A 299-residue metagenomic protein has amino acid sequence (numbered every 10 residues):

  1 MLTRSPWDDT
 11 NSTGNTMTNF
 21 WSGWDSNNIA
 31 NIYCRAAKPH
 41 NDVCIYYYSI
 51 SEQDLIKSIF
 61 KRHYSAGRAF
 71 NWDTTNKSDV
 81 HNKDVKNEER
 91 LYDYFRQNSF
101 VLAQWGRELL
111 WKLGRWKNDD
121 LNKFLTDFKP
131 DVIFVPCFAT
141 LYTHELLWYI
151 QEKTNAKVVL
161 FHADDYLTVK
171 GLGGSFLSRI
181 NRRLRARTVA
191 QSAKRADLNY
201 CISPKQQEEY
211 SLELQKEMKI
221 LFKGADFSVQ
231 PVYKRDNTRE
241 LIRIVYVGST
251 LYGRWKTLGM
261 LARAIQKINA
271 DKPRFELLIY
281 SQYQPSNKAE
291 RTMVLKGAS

Functional and structural regions predicted by a protein language model:
M1-S78, M218, D226, R263-D271: N-terminal subdomain of nucleotide-sugar transferases
R35-A36, Q191-M218: A short, active-site helix/loop in glycosyltransferases that binds the activated sugar's phosphate group
N71-V132: Conserved nucleotide-sugar donor-binding subdomain of glycosyltransferases
W116-K123, E145-K153, Y166, R179-L198: Membrane-proximal helix-turn-helix segments that form the acceptor-binding/catalytic region of lipid-linked
L121-T143, K157-V159: Short N-terminal targeting/anchoring amphipathic segment
V132, P136, W148-V169: Active-site proximal beta-strand in glycosyltransferases
K205, K223-G224: Carbohydrate-associated surface elements
D226-G297: Conserved catalytic-core segment of nucleotide-activated headgroup transferases in glycan assembly
